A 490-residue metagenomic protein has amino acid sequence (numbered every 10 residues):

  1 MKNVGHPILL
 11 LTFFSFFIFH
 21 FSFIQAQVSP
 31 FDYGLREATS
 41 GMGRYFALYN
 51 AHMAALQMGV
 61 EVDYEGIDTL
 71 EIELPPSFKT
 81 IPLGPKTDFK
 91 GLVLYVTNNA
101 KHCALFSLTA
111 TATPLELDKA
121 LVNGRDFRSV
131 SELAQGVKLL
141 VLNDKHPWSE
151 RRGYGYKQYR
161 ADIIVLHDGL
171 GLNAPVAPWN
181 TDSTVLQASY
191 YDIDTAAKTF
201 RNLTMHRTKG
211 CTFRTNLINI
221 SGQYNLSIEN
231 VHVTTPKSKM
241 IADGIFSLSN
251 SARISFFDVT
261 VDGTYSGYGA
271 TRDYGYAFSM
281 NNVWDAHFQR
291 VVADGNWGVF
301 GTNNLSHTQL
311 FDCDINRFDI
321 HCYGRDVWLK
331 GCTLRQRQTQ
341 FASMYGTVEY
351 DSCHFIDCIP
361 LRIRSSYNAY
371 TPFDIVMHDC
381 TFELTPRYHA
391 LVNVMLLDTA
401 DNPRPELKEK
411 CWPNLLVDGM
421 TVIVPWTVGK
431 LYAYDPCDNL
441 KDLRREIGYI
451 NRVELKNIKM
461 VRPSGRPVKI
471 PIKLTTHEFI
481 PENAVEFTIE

Functional and structural regions predicted by a protein language model:
M1-L11: Bacterial N-terminal signal peptides that target proteins for export
F13-F19, F23-E490: Extracellular/periplasmic carbohydrate-active domains that bind, remodel, or depolymerize complex polysaccharides
